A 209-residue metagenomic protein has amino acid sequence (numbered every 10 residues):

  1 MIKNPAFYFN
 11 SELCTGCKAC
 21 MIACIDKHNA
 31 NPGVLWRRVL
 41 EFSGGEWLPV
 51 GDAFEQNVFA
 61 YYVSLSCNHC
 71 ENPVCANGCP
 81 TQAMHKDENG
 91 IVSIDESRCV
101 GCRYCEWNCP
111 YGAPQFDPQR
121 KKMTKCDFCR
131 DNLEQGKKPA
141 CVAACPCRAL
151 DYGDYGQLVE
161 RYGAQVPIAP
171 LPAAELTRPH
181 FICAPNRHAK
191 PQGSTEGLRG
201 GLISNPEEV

Functional and structural regions predicted by a protein language model:
M1-V209: Non-ligating segments of multi-cofactor redox enzymes
